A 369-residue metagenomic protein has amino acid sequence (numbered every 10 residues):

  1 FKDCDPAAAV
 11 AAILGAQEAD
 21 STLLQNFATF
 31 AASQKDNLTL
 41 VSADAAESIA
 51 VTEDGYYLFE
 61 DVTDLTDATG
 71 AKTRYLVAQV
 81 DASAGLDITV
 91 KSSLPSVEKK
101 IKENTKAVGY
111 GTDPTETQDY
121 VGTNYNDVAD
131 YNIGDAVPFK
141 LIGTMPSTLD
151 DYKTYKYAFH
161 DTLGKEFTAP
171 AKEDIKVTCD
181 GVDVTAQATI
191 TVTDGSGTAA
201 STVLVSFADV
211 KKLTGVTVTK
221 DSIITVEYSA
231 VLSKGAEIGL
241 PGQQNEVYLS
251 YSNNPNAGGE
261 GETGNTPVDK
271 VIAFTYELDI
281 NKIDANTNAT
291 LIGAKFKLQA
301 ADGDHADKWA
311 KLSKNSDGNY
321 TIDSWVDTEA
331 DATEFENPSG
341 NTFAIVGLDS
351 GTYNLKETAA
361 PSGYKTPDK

Functional and structural regions predicted by a protein language model:
F1-K369: Solvent-exposed loop/turn and edge beta-strand elements of beta-rich ligand-binding domains
